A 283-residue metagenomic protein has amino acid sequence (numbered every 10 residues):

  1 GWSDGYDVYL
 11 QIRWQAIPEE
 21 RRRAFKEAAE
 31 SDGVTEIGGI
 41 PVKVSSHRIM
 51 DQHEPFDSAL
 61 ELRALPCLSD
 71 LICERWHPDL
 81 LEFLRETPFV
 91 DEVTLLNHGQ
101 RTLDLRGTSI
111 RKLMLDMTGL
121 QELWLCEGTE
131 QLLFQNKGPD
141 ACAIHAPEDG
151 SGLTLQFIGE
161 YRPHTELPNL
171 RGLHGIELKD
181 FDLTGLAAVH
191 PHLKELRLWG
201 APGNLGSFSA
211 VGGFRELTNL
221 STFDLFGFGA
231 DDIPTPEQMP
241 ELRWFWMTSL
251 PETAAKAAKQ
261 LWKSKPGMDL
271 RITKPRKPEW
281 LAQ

Functional and structural regions predicted by a protein language model:
S3-G5: Cullin-RING E3 adaptor/co-adaptor recruitment helices
V8-E27, E36-R85, F89-L183, H192-P234 (+2 more regions): Concave beta-strand-loop units of leucine-rich repeat
